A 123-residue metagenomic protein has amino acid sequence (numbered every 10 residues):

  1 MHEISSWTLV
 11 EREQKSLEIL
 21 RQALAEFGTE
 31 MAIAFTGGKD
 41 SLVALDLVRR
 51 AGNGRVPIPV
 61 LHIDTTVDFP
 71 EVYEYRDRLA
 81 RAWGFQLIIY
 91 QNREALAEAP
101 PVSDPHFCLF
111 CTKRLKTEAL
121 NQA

Functional and structural regions predicted by a protein language model:
M1-A123: ATP-dependent adenylation/nucleotidyltransferase module used to activate substrates
